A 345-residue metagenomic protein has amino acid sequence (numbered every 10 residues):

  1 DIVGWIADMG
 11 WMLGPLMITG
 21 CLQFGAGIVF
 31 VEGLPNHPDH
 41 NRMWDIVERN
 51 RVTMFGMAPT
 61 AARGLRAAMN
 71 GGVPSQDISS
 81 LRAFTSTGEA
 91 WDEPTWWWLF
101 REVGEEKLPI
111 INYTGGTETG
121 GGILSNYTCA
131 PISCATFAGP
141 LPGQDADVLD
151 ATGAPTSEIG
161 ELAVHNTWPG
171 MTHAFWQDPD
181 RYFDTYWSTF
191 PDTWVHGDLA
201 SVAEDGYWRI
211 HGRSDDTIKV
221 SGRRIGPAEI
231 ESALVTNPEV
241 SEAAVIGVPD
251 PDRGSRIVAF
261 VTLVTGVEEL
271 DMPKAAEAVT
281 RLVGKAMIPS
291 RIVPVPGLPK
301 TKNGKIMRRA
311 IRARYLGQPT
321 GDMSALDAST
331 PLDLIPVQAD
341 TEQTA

Functional and structural regions predicted by a protein language model:
D1-G4, V29, T53-M57, G71-P94: Conserved helix-loop-beta element of the AMP-binding
D1-I2, G10-T53, A68: Conserved AMP-binding/adenylation subdomain of ANL enzymes
G27, T53, R82, L108 (+2 more regions): Short acidic/polar active-site loop segments enriched in Thr and Asp
V31, E48, R82-F84, A90-Y207 (+2 more regions): Conserved AMP-binding/adenylate-forming
H40-W44, V73-S75, E231: Short hydrophobic/charged patches on amphipathic alpha-helices used for structural packing and interfaces
E48, F55, W168, H173-A174 (+6 more regions): AMP-binding/adenylate-forming catalytic core of the ANL superfamily
S80, R181, E239-E242, R291 (+1 more regions): Glycine-centered tight turns that cap/initiate beta-strands
D252, L282-I306, Q318-A345: AMP-binding/adenylate-forming catalytic domain of the ANL superfamily
